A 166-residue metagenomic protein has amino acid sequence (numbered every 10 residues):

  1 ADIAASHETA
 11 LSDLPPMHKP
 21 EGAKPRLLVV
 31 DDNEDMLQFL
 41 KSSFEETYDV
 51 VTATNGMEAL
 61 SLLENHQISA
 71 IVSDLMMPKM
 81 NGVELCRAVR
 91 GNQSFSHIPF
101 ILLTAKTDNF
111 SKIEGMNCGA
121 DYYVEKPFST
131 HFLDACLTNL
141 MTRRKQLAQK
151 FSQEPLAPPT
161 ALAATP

Functional and structural regions predicted by a protein language model:
Q38-S42: Charged docking surfaces used in two-component/phosphorelay signaling
T52-A70: Acidic, metal-coordinating helix/loop segments flanking the phosphotransfer/catalytic sites of two-component signaling
M77: Receiver (REC) domain active-site loop signature in two-component systems and cognate sites in sensor histidine kinases
F128-L137, M141, Q149: C-terminal output helix
R144-P166: CheY-like receiver
